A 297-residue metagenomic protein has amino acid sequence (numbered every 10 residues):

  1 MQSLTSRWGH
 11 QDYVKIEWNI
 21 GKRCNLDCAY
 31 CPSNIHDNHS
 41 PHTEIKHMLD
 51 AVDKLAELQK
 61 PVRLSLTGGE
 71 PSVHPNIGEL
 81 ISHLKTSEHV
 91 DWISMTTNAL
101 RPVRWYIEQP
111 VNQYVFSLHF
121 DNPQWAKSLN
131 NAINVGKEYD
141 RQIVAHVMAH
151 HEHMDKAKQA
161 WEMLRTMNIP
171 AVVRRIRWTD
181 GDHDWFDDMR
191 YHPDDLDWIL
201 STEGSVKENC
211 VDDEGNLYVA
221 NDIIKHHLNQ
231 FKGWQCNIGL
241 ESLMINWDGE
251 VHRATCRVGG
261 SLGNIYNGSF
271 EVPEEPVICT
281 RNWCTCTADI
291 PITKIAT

Functional and structural regions predicted by a protein language model:
M1-T97, R101-W105: Conserved alpha-helical substructure of the radical SAM core
M1-V14, N34, D248-T297: Flexible mid-to-C-terminal extensions adjoining Fe-S/redox cofactors in radical SAM and related proteins
E17, S65, S94, V115 (+3 more regions): A structural signal for isolated positions on well-ordered beta-strands in alpha/beta enzyme cores
C24, C28-C31, C210, C236 (+3 more regions): Disulfide-bonded cysteines in secreted/extracellular proteins and peptides
N25, P61, H89-W92, V111 (+2 more regions): A generic structural signal for alpha->beta connector loops
Y30, N34-D37, D188-D195, N216 (+4 more regions): Secreted/processed peptides and extracellular or luminal domains of membrane proteins
I77-L80, P102-Q109, W125-K127, A157-A160: Distinct, well-ordered alpha-helical segments
N112-D248, H252: Radical SAM enzyme [4Fe-4S]-AdoMet core and its adjacent flexible, acidic and glycine-rich loops/tails across
